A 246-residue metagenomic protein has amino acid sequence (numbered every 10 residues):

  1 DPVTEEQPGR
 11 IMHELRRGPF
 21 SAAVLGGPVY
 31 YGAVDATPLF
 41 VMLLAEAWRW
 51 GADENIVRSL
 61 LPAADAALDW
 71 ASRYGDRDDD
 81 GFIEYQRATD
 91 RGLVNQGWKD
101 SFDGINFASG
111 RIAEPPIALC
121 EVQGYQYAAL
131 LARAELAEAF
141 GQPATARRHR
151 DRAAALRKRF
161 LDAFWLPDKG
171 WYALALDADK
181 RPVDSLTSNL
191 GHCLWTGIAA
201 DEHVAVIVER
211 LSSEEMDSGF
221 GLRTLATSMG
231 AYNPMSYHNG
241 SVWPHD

Functional and structural regions predicted by a protein language model:
D1, V41, A45-W48, R58-S72 (+4 more regions): Hydrophobic core segments within long, regular secondary-structure runs in both alpha- and beta-rich folds
D1-Y30, R77-A118, A155-H245: Extended glycan-interaction surfaces of carbohydrate-active proteins
V24-G26, L39-I56, W70, V122-P143 (+1 more regions): Well-ordered alpha-helical scaffold segments within catalytic/enzyme domains
Y31-M42, S59-A63, I117-A128, S185-S188 (+1 more regions): Aromatic- and histidine-enriched alpha-helix N-cap/loop-to-helix transition segments that scaffold the rims
V34, A52, K169: Single, functionally critical "micro-switch" positions that shape active/binding sites and transmembrane helices
W48-P62, D76-I83: Short secondary-structure capping/junction motifs at helix and strand boundaries
E114-C120, G124, A128-R159, G170-W171 (+1 more regions): C-terminal transactivation domains of fungal Zn(2)-Cys(6)
